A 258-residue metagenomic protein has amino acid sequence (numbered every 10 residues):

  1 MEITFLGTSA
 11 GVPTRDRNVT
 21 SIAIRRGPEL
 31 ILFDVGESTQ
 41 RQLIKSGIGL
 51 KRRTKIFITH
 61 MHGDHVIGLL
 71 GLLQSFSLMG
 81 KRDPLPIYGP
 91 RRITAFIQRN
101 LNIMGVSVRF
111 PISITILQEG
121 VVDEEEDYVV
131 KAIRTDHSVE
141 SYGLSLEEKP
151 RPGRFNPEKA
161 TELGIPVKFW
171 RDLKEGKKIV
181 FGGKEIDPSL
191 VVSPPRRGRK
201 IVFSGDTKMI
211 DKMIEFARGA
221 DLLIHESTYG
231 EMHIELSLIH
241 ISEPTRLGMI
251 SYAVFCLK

Functional and structural regions predicted by a protein language model:
M1-S46, P84, L144-L146, G153 (+2 more regions): Conserved beta-strand hairpin/beta-sheet module of binuclear metal-dependent hydrolase folds, prominently
F33-G36, R53-M61, P90, V202-G205 (+1 more regions): Active-site neighborhood of phospho(di)ester-bond hydrolases with catalytic His/Asp-centered motifs
E37, G63, K208-M209, Y229 (+1 more regions): Short, glycine/acidic-enriched loop or turn micro-motifs at the edges of active sites
E37-Y88, I116-Q118: Active-site metal-binding motif and surrounding structural segment of the metallo-beta-lactamase
L43, L69-L72, I97-N100, M213 (+1 more regions): Hydrophobic packing residues within well-ordered alpha-helices of enzyme cores
V106-T115: A glycine-rich helix N-cap at a beta->alpha junction
G120-L238, S242: Metal-dependent phosphodiesterase/nuclease catalytic metal-binding core
I239-K258: Single conserved hydrophobic/aromatic residue that forms the stacking wall/gate of nucleotide- or nucleobase-binding
